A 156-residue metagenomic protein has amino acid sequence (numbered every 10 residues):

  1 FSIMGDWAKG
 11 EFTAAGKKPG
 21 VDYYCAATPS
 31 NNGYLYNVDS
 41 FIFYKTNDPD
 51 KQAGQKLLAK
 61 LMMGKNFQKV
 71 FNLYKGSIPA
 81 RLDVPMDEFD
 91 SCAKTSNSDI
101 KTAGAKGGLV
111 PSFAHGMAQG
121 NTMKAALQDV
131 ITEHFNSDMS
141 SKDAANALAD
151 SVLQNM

Functional and structural regions predicted by a protein language model:
F1-K51: Extracytoplasmic/periplasmic substrate-binding proteins
D6, A14, K18, Y44-D50 (+5 more regions): A residue-level marker of the well-folded mature domains of exported/periplasmic proteins
G10, K69, A125: Alpha-helical elements of the RecA-like P-loop NTPase motor core of helicases
A15, L61-K65, Y74, V130-D138 (+1 more regions): Structured segments of extracytoplasmic/periplasmic soluble domains in secreted or envelope-associated proteins
Y36-N37, G54, M123-L127: N-terminal alpha-helical segment
P49-M62, A144: Short amphipathic alpha-helical coupling segments at ligand-binding clamshell hinges and other catalytic/signaling
A59-P85: Periplasmic-binding protein-like
A80, V84, S98-V152: C-terminal capping/gating helix-and-loop segments adjacent to ligand/active sites or protein-protein/ligand interfaces
